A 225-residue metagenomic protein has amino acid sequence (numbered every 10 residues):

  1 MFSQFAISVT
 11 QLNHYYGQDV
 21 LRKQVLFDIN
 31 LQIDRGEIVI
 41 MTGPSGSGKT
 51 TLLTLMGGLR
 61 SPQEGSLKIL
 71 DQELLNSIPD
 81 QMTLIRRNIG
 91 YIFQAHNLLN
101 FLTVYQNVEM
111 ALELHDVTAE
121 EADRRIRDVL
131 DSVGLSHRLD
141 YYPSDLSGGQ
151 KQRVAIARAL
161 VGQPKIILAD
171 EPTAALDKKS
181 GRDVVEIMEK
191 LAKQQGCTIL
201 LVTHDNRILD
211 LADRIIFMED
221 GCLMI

Functional and structural regions predicted by a protein language model:
M1-S3: Short, low-complexity, intrinsically disordered N-terminal peptides in bacterial proteins
F5-I7, L12-L211, I215-M218: ABC family nucleotide-binding domain
